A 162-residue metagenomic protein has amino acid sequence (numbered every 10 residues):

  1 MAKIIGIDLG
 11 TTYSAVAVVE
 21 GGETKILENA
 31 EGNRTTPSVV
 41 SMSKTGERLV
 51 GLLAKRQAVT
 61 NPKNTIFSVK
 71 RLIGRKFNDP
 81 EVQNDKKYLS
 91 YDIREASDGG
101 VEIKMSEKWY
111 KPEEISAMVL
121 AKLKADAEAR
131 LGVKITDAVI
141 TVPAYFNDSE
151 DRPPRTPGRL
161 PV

Functional and structural regions predicted by a protein language model:
M1-P37, M42-V162: N-terminal phosphate-binding loop and flanking beta/alpha elements of the actin-like ATPase fold
